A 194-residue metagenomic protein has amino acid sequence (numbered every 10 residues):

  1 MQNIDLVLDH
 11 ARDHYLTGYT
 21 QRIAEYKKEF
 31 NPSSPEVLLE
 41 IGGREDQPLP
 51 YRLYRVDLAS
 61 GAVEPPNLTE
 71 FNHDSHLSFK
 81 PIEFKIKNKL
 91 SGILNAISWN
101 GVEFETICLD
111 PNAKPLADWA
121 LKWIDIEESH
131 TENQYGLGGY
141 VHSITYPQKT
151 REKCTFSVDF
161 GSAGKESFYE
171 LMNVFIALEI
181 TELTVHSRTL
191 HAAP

Functional and structural regions predicted by a protein language model:
M1-M172, A177-P194: Structured alpha/beta or helical-core interaction and ligand-binding surfaces enriched in interleaved
